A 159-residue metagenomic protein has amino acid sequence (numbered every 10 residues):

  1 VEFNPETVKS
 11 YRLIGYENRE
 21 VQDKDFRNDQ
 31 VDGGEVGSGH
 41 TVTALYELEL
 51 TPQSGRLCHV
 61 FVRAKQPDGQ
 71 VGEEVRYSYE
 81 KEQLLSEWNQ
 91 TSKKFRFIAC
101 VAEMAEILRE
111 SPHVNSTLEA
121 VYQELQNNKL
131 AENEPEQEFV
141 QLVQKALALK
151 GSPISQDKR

Functional and structural regions predicted by a protein language model:
V1-R159: An acidic, Ser/Thr-enriched
